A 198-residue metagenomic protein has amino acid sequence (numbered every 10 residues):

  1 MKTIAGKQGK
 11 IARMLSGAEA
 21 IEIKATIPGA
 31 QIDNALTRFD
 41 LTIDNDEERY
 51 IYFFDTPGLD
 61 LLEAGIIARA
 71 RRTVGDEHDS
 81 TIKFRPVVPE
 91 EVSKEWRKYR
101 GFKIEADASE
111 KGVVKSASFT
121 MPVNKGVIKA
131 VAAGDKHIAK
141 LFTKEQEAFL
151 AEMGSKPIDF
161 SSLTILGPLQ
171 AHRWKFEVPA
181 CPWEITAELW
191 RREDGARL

Functional and structural regions predicted by a protein language model:
M1-L198: Phosphate-end processing signature that detects enzymes handling 5′-triphosphorylated RNA and polyphosphate
